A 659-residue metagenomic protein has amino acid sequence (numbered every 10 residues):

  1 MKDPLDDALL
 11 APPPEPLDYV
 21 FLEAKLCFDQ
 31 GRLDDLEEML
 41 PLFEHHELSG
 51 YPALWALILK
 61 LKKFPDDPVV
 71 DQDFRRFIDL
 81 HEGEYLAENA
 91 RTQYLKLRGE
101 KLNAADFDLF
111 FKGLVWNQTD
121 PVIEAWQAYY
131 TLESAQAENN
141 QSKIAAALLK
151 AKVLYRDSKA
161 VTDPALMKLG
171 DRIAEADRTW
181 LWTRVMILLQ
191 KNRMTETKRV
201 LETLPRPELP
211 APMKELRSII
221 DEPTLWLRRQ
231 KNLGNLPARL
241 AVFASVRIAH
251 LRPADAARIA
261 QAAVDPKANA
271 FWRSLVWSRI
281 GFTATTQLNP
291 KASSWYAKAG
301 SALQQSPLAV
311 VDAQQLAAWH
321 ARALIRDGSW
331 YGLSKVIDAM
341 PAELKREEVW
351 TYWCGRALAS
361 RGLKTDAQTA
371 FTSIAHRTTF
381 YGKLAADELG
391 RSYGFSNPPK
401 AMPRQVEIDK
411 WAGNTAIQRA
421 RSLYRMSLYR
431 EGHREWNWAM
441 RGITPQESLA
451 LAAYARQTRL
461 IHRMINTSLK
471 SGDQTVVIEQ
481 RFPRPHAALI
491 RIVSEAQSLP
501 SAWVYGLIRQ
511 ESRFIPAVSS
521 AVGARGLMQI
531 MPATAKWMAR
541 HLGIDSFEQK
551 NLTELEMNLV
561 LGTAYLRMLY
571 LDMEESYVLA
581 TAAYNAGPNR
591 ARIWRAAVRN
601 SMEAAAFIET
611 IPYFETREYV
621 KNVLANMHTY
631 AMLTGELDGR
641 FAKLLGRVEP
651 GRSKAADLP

Functional and structural regions predicted by a protein language model:
M1-W55, K62, R217, R391 (+2 more regions): N-terminal leader/linker segments that initiate helical-solenoid repeat arrays
P12-V20, R32, H45-A53, P68-V70 (+18 more regions): Generic helix N-cap/helix-start motif at coil->alpha-helix transitions
D18-R32, R184-I187, R239-L251, T283 (+1 more regions): Alpha-helical segment of the N-proximal tetratricopeptide repeat
Q30, K63, L97, K101 (+8 more regions): Structural motif corresponding to the intra-repeat A-B loop/turn of tetratricopeptide repeats
L33, D67, A104, A137 (+10 more regions): TPR-repeat structural position
H45, R258, A262-R273, P290-A309 (+5 more regions): Catalytic glycan-binding domains that act on GlcNAc-containing polysaccharides
